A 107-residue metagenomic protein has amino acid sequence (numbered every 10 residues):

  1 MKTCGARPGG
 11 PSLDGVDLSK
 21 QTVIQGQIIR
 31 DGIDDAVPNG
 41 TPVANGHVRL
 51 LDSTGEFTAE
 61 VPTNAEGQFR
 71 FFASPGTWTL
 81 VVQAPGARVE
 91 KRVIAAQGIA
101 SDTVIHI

Functional and structural regions predicted by a protein language model:
M1-R30: Beta-strand-rich domain onsets/edges
T22, R30-T54: Short, ordered, surface-exposed loop/turn motifs in non-cytosolic proteins
Q27-I29, R49, V81-Q83: Residue-level recognition of well-ordered beta-strand positions that form the cores of beta-sheet-rich folds across
D52-E66: Short, acidic Ser/Thr/Gly-rich low-complexity loop/linker segments typical of extracellular and cell-surface proteins
A65, S74-G76: Surface-exposed loops/turns
R70-F71: Hydrophobic core positions of the immunoglobulin-like beta-sandwich fold
G76-G86: A short, solvent-exposed beta-strand micro-motif common in secreted/extracellular proteins
P85-I107: Structured interaction patches on ligand/partner-binding surfaces of diverse proteins
